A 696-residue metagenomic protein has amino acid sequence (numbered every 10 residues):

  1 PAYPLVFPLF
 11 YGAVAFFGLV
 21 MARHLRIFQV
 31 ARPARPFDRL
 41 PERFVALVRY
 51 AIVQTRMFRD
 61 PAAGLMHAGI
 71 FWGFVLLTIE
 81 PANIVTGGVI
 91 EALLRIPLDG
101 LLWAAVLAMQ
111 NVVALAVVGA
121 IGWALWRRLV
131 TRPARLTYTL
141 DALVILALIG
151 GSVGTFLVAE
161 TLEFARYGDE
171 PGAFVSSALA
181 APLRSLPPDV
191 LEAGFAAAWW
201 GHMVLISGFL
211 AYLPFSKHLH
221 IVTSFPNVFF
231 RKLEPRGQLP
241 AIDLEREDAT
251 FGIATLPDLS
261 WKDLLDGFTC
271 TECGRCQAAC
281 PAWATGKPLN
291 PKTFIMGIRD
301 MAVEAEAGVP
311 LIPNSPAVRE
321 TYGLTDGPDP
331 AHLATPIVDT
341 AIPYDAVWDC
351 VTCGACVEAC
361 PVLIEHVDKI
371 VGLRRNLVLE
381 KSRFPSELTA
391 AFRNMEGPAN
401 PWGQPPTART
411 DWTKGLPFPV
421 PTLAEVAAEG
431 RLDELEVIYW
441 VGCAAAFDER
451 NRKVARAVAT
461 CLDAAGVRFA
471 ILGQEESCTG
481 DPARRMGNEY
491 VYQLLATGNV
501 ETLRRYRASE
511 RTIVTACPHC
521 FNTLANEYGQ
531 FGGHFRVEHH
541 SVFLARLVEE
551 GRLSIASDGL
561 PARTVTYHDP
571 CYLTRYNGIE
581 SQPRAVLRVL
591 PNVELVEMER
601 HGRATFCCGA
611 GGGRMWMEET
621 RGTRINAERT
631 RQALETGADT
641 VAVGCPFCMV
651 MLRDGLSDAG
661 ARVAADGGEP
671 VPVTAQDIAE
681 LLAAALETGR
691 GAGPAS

Functional and structural regions predicted by a protein language model:
A2-W123, V130, D258-K262, G267 (+3 more regions): Iron-sulfur-cluster electron-transfer modules
L9-F17, V118, G150, A193-F229: Alpha-helical membrane-embedded segments
F17-P36, T86-E91, L125-L143, V158-G172 (+4 more regions): Juxtamembrane/interface segments at transmembrane-helix termini
P41-V53, L148-S152, A181-V190, K232-L264: Cytosolic juxtamembrane regulatory segments of multi-pass membrane proteins
A68-E80, I145-Y167: Hydrophobic alpha-helical membrane-insertion segments
G88-A105, L162-G194: Membrane-interfacial helical/loop segments at transmembrane boundaries in membrane proteins
P182-V190, P240-A249, H366-S696: Iron-sulfur cluster-binding electron-transfer modules in prokaryotic oxidoreductases
G237-K292, T352: Non-transmembrane accessory domains of multi-pass membrane transporters/channels
